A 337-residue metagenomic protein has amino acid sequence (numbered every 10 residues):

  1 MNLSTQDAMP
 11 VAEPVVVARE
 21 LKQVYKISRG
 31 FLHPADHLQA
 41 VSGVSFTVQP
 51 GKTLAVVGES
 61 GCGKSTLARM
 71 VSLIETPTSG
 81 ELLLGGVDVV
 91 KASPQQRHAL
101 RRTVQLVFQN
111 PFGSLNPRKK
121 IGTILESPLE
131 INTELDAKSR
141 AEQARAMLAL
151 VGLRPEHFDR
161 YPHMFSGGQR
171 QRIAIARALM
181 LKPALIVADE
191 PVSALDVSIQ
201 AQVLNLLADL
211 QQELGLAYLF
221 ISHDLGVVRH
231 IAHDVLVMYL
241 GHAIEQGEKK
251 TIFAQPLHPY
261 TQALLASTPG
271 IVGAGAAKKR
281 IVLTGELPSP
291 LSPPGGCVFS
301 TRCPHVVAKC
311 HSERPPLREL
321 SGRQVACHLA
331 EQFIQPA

Functional and structural regions predicted by a protein language model:
S4, A12-P14, S28-L32, E248-A337: Charged, flexible cofactor/metal-binding loops and thiol motifs
G30-A35, V89-Q105, T123, I131 (+3 more regions): ABC ATPase NBD coupling module
G80-D88: Conserved ABC transporter NBD signature motif
V87-D88, K138-E156, L265-A266: Conserved ABC ATPase "signature" region
Y161-F165, Q169: Conserved ABC ATPase signature
M180-A184: A short, proline-enriched helix->beta-strand linker immediately N-terminal to the Walker B motif in ABC-type P-loop
V187, P191-L195, I199-K278: P-loop NTP-binding/switch modules centered on Walker-like glycine-rich loops
